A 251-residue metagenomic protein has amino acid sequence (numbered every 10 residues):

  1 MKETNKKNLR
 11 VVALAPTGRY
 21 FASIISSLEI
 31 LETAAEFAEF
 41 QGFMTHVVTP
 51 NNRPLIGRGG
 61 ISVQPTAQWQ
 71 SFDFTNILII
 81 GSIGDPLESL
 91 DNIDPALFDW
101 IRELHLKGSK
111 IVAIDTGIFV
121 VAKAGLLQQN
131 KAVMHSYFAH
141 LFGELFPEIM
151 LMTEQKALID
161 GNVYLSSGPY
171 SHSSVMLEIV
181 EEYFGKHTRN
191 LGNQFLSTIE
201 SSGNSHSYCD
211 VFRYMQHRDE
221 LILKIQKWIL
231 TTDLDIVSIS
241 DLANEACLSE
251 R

Functional and structural regions predicted by a protein language model:
M1-I111, V120-K123, E181, K186 (+2 more regions): Extended, subdomain-level signal for the structured scaffold at the beginning of enzyme domains
N8-V11, K131, N162: Residues that mark the start of a beta-strand
G59-V63, P147-I149, S166-S167: Short, surface-exposed amphipathic charged segments that create phosphate/polyanion-binding patches used for binding
L87-E88, V120-K123, Q129, L141-F142 (+1 more regions): Short, well-ordered, mixed-charge alpha-helical segments that flank or form enzyme active sites
I111-V112, A132: A short beta-strand/loop micro-motif in the catalytic core of glycosyltransferases that engages the nucleotide-sugar
Q128-K156, G192: A conserved active-site-flanking secondary-structure segment within enzyme catalytic domains
E154-F195: Conserved anion/nucleotide-ligand pocket segment
